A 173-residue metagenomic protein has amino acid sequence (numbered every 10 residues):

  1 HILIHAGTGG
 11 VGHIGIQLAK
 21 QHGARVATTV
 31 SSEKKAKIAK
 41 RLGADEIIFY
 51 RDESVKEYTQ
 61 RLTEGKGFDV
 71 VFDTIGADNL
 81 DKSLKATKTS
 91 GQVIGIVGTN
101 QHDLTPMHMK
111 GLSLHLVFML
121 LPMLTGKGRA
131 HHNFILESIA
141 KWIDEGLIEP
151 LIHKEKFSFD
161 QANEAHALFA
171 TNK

Functional and structural regions predicted by a protein language model:
H1-D52: Mid-domain Rossmann-like dinucleotide-binding core that forms the NAD(H)/NADP(H) cofactor-binding site
G10, E33-K34, S54, A77-D78 (+3 more regions): Short alpha-helical
A19, A39, V71, S83 (+2 more regions): Terminal peptide-recognition signature
L42, K66, G146: Structured loop/turn residues at beta-strand edges in well-structured enzyme cores
E46-R51, K154-D160: Short acidic-hydrophobic, aromatic-tinged amphipathic segments that line or gate anion-handling sites
I47-H115: Glycine-rich cofactor phosphate-binding loops and adjacent beta1-alpha1 units of small-molecule cofactor enzyme domains
K56-E57, P106-E155: C-terminal substrate-binding/catalytic core of Rossmann-like NAD(P)-dependent dehydrogenases/reductases
L147-I152, N163-K173: C-terminal capping/lid region of NAD(P)-dependent oxidoreductase domains
